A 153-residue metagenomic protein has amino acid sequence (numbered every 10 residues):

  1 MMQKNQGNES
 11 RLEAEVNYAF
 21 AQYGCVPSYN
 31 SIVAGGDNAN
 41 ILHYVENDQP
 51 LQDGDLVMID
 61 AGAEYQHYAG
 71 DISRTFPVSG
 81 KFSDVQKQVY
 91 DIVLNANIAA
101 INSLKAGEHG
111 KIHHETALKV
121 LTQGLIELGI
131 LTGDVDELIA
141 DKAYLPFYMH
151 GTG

Functional and structural regions predicted by a protein language model:
M1-G153: Active-site neighborhoods and metal-handling regions in enzymes and metal-associated proteins
